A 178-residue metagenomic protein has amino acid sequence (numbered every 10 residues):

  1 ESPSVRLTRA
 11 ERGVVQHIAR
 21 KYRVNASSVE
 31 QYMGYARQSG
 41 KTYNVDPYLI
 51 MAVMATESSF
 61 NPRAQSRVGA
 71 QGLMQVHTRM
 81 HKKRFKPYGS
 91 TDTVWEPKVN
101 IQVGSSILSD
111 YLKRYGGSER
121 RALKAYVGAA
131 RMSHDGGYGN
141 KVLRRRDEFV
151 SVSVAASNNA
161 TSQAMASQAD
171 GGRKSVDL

Functional and structural regions predicted by a protein language model:
S2-L178: Catalytic glycan-binding domains that act on GlcNAc-containing polysaccharides
